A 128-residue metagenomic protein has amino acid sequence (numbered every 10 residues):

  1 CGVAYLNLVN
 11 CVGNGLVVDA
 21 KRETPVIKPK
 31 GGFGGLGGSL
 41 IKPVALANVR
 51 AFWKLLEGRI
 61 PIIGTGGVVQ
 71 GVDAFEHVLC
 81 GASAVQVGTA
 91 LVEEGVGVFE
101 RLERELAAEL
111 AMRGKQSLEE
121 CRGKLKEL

Functional and structural regions predicted by a protein language model:
C1-I63, V69-V87: Alpha/beta enzyme core
G13, V92, L125: Positions that flank functional sites
L16-V17, G95, L128: Short secondary-structure boundary/hinge segments and terminal tails
G34-G38, G95, G123: Glycine-centered flexibility motif
K42, R104-L128: Extended, intrinsically disordered, low-complexity segments
G67-V68, V92: Short, surface-exposed acidic/glycine-rich loop or hinge patches that mediate macromolecular interfaces
V72, G97-E100, Q116-E119: Generic alpha-helical secondary structure signal
F75-A107: A compact, surface-exposed functional segment
